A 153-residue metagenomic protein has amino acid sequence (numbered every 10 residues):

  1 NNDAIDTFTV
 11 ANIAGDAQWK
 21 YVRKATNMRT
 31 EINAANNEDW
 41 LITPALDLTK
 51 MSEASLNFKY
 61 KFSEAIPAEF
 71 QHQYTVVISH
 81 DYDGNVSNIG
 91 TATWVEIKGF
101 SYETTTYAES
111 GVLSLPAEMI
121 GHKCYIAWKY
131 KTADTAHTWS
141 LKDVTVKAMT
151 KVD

Functional and structural regions predicted by a protein language model:
N1, S55-K59, V76, K123-Y130: Beta-strand elements within well-structured catalytic alpha/beta cores of enzymes that handle phosphate/sulfate esters
N1-N37: Extracellular glycan-recognition surfaces and repeat-rich motifs
T7-F8, V86-I97, Y107-E109: Tryptophan-centered short beta-strand motifs
M28-N33, T43-L46, K98-E103, L113-P116: Beta-strand-rich interaction surfaces with strong enrichment in secreted/lumenal proteins
A34-M51, S55, A108-L113, S140-L141: Short beta-strands within extracellular/lumenal beta-sheet-rich domains
T49-S52, K61-H72, Y82, D134-A136: Extended, low-complexity, turn-rich repeat/linker tracts enriched in Gly/Pro/Ser/Thr and Asp/Glu that occur
T75-D83, S87, K129, K147-M149: Predominantly extracellular/luminal cell-surface or secreted proteins
G99-T150: Terminal, low-complexity interaction segments
